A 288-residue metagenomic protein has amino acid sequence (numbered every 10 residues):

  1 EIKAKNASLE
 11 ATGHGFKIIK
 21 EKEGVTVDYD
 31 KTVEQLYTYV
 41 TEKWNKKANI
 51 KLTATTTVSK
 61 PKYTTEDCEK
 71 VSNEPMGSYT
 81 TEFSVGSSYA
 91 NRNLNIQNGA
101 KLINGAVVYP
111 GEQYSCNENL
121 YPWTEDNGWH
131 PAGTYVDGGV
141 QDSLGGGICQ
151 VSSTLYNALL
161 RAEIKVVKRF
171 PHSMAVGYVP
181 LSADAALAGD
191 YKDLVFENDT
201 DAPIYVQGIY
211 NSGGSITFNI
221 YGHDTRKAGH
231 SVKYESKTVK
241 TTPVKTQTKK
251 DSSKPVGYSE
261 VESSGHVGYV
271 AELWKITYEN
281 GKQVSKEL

Functional and structural regions predicted by a protein language model:
I2-L288: Well-ordered beta-sheet/strand-loop patches within structured domains
